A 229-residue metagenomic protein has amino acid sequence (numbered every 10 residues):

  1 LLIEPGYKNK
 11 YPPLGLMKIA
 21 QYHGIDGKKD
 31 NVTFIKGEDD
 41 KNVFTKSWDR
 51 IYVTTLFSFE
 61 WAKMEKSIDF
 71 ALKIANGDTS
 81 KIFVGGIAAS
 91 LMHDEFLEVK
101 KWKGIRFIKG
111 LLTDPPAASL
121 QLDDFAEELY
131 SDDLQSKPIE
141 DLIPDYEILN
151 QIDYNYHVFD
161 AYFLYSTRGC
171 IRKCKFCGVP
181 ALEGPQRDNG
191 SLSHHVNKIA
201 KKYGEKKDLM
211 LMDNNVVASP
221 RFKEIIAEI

Functional and structural regions predicted by a protein language model:
L1-Y7, V53, L164, M210-L211: Short hydrophobic beta-strand segments
L2-K10, R168, E224-I225: Short low-complexity stretches enriched in small and charged residues
P5-K8, P12-F159: Glycine-rich beta-alpha loop elements in corrinoid/cobalamin-binding modules across cobalamin-dependent enzymes
N150-I229: Radical SAM [4Fe-4S] cluster-binding motif and immediate context
